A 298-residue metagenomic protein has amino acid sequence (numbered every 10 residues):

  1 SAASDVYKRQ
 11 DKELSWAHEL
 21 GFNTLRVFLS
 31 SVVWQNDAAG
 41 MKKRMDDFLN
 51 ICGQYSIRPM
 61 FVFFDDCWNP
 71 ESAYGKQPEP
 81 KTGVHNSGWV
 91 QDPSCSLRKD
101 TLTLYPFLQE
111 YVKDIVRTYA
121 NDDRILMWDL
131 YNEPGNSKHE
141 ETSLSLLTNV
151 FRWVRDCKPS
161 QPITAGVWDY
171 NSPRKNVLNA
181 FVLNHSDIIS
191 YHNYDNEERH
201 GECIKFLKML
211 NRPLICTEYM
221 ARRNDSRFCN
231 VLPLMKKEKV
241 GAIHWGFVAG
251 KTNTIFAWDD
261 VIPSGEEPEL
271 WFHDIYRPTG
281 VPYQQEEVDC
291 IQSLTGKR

Functional and structural regions predicted by a protein language model:
S1-I188, H192-R199, M209-L210, Y219-V231 (+3 more regions): Active-site mouth of glycoside hydrolases
C203: Conserved catalytic-core segment of NTP-binding enzymes
H244-G246: Replace "adjacent to P-loop NTPase cores in ATP/GTP-dependent enzymes" with "adjacent to NTP-binding cores
W258-V261: Structured C-terminal subdomain patch of bacterial secreted/periplasmic proteins
Q292-R298: Catalytic domains of carbohydrate-active enzymes that cleave complex glycans
